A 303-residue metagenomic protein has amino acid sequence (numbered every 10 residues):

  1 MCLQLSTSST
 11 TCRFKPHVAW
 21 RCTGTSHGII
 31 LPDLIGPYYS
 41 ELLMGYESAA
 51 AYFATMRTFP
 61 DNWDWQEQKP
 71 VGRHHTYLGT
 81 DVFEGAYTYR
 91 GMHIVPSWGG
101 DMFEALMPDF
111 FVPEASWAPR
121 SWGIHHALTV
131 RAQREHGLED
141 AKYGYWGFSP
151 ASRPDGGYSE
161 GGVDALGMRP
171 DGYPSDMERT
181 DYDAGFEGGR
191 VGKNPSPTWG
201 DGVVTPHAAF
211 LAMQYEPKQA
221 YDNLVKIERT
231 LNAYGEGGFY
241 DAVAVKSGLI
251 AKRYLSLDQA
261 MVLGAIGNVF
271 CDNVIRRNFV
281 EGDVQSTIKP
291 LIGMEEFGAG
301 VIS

Functional and structural regions predicted by a protein language model:
M1-S303: Ser/Thr/Asn(+Pro)-rich, low-complexity disordered segments
